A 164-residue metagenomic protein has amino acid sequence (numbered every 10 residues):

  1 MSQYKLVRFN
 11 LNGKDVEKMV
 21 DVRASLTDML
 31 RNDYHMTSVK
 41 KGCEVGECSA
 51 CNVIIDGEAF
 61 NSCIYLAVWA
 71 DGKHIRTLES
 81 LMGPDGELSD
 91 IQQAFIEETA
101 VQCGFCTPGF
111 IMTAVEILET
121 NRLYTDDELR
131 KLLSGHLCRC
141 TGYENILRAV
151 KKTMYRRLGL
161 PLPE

Functional and structural regions predicted by a protein language model:
M1-E164: Signature of N-terminal electron-transfer/Fe-S-associated modules in redox systems
